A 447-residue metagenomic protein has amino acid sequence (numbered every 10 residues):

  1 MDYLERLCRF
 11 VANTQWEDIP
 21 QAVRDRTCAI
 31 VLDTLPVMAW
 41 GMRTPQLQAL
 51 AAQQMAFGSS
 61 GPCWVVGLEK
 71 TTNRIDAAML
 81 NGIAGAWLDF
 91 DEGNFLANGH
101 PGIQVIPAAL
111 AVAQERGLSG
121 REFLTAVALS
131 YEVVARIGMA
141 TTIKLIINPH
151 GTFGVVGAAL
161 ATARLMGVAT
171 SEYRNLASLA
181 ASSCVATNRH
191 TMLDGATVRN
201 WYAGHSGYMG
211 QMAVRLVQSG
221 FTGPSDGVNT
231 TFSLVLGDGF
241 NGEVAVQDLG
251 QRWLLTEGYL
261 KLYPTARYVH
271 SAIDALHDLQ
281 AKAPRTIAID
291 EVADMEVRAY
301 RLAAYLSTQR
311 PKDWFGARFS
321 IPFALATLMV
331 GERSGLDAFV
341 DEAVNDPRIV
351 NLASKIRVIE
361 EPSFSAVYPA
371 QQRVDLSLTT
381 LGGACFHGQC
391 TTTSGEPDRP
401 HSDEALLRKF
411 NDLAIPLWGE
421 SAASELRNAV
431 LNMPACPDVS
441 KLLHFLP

Functional and structural regions predicted by a protein language model:
M1-N98, T191, G195-Y208, R215-P447: Terminal-appendage/accessory-domain detector
R24, C28, L32, V105 (+3 more regions): Hydrophobic face of alpha-helices
G41, A109-R116, A159-M166, A213-V217 (+2 more regions): Well-ordered alpha-helical scaffold segments within catalytic/enzyme domains
G85-I137: Hydrophobic alpha-helical hairpins/lids featuring a short glycine-rich hinge
I103-A111, F153, G157-A161, H270-D274 (+1 more regions): Short amphipathic alpha-helical face segments that pack within enzyme cores and frequently flank/anchor catalytic
L110, E132, S182, M212-R215 (+2 more regions): Charged/polar positions on well-ordered alpha helices
Q114-G117, R121-Y208, M212, P224 (+1 more regions): Glycine-rich, mobile lid/loop segments that gate access to catalytic sites or pores
